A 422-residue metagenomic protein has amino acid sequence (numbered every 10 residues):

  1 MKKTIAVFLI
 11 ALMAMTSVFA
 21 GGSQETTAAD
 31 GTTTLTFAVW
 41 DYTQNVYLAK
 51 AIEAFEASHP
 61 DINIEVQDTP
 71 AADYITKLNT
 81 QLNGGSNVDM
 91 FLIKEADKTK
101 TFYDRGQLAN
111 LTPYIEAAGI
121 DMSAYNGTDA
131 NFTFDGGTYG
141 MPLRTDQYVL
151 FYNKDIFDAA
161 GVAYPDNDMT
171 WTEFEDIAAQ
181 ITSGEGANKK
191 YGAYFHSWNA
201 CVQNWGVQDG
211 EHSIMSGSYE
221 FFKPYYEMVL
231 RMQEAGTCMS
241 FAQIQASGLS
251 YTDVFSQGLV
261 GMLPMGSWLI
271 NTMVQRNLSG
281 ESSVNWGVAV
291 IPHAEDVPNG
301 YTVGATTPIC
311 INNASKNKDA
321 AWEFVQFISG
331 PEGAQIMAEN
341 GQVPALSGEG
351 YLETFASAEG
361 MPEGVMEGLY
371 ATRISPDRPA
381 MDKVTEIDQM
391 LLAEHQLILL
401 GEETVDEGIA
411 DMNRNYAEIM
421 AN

Functional and structural regions predicted by a protein language model:
M1-L35, A57, A410, R414-N422: Short, low-complexity disordered leader/linker segments with a strong preference for bacterial N-terminal type II
D30-Y42, I62-Q67, D89-M90, Y139 (+1 more regions): Short, well-ordered beta-strand elements
A54-A124, A159-G161, V254, G258-M262 (+3 more regions): Extracytoplasmic "Venus flytrap"/periplasmic binding protein-like
A57, N63, T112-E116, T133-A200 (+5 more regions): Helix-loop-helix "hinge/cap" segment bordering the ligand-binding cleft or interdomain interface
T80-Q81, V88-D89, A118-I156, K189-G192 (+2 more regions): A structural signal for short loop-to-beta-strand junctions that line the ligand-binding cleft of periplasmic/secreted
K94-Q147, S283-V290, S357-E363: Hinge/lid segment of periplasmic solute-binding proteins
F221-N317: Extracytoplasmic/periplasmic substrate-binding proteins
A289, E339-A393, L397: Long, aromatic- and glycine/proline-rich binding clefts that accommodate carbohydrate-like moieties
